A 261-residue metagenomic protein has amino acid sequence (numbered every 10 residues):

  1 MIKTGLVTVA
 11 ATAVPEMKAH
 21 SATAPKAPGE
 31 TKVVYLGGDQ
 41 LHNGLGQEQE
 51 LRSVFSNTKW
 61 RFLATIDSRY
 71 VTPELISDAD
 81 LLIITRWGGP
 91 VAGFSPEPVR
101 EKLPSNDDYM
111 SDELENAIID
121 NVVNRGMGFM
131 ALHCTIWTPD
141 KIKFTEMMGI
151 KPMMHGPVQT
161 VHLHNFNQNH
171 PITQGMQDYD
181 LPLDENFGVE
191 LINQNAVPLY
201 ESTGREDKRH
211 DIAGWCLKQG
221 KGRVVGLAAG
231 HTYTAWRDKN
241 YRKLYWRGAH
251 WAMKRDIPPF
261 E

Functional and structural regions predicted by a protein language model:
I2-S21: N-terminal export signals
H20-A79, I257: Aromatic-Pro/Gly-enriched surface loop or interdomain linker that acts as a lid/target-recognition segment
P28, S56, E146-A228: Catalytic beta-strand/loop cores that center a nucleophilic Ser/Cys/Thr and support acyl-enzyme chemistry
P28-T31, S56-W60, E206-D207, K218-E261: Extracellular ligand-binding/catalytic regions of CAZymes and related secreted enzymes and adhesion modules
V34-L36, I76-P139, K221: Short alpha-beta junction capping motif
D39-H42, R69-Y70, G88-V91, T135-P139 (+2 more regions): Solvent-exposed loop/turn segments at secondary-structure junctions within structured extracellular/periplasmic domains
Q47, L51, L114-I118, D140 (+1 more regions): Stable alpha-helical elements in mature extracytoplasmic
